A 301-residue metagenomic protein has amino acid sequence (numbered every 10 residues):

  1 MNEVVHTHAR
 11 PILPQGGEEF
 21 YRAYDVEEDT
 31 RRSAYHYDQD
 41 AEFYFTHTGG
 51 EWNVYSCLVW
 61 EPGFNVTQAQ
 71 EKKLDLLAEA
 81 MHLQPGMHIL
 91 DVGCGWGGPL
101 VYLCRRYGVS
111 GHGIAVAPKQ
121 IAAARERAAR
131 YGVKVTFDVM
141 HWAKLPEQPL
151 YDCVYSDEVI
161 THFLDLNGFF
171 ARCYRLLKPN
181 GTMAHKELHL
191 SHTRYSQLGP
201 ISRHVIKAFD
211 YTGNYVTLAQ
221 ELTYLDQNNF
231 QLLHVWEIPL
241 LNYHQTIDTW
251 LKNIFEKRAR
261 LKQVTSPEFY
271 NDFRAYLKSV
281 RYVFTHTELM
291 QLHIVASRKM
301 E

Functional and structural regions predicted by a protein language model:
M1-F45: N-terminal auxiliary segments of SAM/dcSAM-dependent transferases
G86-G93: Conserved class I S-adenosyl-L-methionine
W96-Y107: Conserved SAM-binding loop of SAM-dependent methyltransferases across substrates and taxa, primarily the Class I
A124-R125: Conserved SAM-binding loop
Y131-A143: Conserved SAM-binding strand-loop segment of SAM-dependent methyltransferases
K144-V154: A short acidic, Gly/Pro-enriched loop at the edge of an enzyme's catalytic core that lines a small-molecule cofactor
N167-T182: A short glycine-rich, Lys/Arg-flanked "PGG" loop and its adjoining helix->strand segment in the class I
H189, S196-L289, R298-E301: Substrate-binding/catalytic lobe of Class I Rossmann-like enzymes that use SAM or dcSAM, i.e., the mid-to-C-terminal
